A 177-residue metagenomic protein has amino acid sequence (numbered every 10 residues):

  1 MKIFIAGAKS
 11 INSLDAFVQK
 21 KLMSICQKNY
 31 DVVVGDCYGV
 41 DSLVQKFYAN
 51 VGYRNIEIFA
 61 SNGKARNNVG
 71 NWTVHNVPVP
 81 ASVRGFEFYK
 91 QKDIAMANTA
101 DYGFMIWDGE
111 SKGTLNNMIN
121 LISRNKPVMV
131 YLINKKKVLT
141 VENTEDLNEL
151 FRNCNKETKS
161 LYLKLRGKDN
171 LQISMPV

Functional and structural regions predicted by a protein language model:
M1-K9, V34-G35: Short, hydrophobic/glycine-enriched beta-strand segments
I11-E157, L165: Acidic/glycine-enriched connector segments
N155-P176: A charged, well-structured terminal subsegment
